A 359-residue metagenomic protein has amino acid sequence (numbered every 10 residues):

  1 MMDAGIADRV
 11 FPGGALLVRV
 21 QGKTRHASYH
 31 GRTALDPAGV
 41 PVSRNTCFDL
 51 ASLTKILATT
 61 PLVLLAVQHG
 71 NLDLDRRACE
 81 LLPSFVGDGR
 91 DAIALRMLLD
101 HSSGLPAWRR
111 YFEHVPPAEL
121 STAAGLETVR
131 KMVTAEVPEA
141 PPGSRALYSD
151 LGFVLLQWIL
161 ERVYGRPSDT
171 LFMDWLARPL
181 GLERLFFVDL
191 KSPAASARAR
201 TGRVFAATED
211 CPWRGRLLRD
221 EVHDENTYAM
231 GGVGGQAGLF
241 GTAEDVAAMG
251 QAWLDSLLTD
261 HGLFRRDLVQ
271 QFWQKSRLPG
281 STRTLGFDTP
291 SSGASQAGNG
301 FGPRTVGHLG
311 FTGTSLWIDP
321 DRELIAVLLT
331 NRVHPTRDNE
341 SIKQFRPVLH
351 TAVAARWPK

Functional and structural regions predicted by a protein language model:
M1-L50, N71-D73, A135, D224: Short, conserved catalytic-motif segment at the N-terminal edge
M2-D3, L16, G22, D49-D75 (+3 more regions): Active-site SXXK
D3-G5, C47, P142, F301-V306 (+1 more regions): Short, P/G- and charge-enriched loop/turn segments at secondary-structure junctions
H30-A34, D88-P303: Short, surface-exposed loop or secondary-structure junction motifs that flank catalytic or metal-binding residues
F48-A51, A146-Y148: Catalytic tyrosine of NAD(P)H-dependent dehydrogenase/reductases that use a Tyr as the general acid/base
D73-D88, P179-L180: Short, glycine/proline-biased beta-turn/loop segments that scaffold the active-site neighborhood
T312-I325: Short, surface-exposed beta-strand/loop micro-motifs that present aromatic residues
H334-P358: Generic C-terminus detector
